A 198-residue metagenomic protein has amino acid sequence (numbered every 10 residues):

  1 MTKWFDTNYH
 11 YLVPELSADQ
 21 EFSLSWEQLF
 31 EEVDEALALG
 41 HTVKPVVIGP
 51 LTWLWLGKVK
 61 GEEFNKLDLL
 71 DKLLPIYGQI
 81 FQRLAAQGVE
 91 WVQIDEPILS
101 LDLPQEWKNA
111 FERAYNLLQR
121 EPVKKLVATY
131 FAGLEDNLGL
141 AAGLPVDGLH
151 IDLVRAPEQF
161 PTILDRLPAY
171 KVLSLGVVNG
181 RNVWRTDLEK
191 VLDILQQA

Functional and structural regions predicted by a protein language model:
M1-A198: Domain-level signal for soluble alpha/beta catalytic cores
